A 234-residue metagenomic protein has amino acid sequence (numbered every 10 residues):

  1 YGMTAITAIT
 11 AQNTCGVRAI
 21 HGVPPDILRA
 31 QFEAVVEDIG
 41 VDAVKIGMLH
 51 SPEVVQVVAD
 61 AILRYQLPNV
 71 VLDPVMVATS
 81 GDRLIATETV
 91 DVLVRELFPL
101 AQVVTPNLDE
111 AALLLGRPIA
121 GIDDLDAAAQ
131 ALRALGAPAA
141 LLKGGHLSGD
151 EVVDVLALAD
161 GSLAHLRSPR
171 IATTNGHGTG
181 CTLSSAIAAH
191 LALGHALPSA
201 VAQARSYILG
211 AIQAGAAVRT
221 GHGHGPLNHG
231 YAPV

Functional and structural regions predicted by a protein language model:
Y1, S162-A164, H190-A204: Phosphate-handling active-site elements
Y1-R83, G230-P233: Conserved N-terminal subdomain of the carbohydrate kinase-like
G16-G22, D82-T87, G116-A120, A172: Short glycine-enriched, charge-decorated loop/helix-capping segments at active-site entrances that position
T87-L163: Conserved phosphate/ATP/ADP-binding segment of small-molecule kinases
L113, N175-L197: Short, small-residue alpha-helix embedded
S162-H177: Short pre-catalytic strand/loop immediately N-terminal to key active-site residues, enriched for Gly-Thr
P198-V234: Charged C-terminal helix
